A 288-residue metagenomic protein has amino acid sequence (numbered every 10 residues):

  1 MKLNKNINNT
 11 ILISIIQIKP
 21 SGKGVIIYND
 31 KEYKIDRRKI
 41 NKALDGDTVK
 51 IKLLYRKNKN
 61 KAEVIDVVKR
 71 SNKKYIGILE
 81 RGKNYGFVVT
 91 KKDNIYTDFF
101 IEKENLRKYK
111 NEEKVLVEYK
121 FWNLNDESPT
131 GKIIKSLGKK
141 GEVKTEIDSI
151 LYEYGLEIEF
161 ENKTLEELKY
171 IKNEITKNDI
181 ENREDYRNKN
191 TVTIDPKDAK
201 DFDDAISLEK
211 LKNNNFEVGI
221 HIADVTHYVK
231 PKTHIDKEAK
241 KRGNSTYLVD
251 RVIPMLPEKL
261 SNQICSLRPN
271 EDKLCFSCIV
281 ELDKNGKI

Functional and structural regions predicted by a protein language model:
M1-G219, T226-E271, K287: Charge-lined substrate channels and their catalytic hotspots, especially those that engage the 3′ end of RNA
H221-A223, E281: Short beta-strand segments
D272-I288: Polynucleotide-recognition surfaces of large bacterial nucleic-acid defense/processing enzymes
